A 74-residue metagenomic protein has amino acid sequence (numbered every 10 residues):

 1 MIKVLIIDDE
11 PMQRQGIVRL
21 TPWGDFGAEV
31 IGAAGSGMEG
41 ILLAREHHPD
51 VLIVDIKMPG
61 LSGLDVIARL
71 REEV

Functional and structural regions predicted by a protein language model:
M1-K3: Non-catalytic signal-transmission and effector/linker regions of two-component phosphorelay proteins
I6, A33: Conserved SAM-binding loop
D8, D55: Active-site residues of response regulator receiver
P11-G32: Two-component/phosphorelay signaling modules centered on CheY-like receiver
G24-D25, R45-H47, R69-V74: Conserved phosphotransfer cores of two-component systems
S36-E39, S62-D65: Acidic catalytic/metal-coordinating carboxylates
H47-I53: Active-site beta3 strand of CheY-like receiver
